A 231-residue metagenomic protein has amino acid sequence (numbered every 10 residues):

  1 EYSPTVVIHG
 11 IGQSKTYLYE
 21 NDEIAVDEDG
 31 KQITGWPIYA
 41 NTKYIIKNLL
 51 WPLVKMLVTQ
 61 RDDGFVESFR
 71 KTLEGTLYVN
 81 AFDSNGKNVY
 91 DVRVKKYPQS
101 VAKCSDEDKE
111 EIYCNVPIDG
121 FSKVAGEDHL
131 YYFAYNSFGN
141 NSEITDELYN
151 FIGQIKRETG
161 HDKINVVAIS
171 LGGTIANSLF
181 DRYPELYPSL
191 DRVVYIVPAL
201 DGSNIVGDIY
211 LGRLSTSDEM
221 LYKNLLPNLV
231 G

Functional and structural regions predicted by a protein language model:
E1-V167, L171-L225: N-terminal non-catalytic accessory region
L226-V230: Long, compositionally biased eukaryotic signaling regions
